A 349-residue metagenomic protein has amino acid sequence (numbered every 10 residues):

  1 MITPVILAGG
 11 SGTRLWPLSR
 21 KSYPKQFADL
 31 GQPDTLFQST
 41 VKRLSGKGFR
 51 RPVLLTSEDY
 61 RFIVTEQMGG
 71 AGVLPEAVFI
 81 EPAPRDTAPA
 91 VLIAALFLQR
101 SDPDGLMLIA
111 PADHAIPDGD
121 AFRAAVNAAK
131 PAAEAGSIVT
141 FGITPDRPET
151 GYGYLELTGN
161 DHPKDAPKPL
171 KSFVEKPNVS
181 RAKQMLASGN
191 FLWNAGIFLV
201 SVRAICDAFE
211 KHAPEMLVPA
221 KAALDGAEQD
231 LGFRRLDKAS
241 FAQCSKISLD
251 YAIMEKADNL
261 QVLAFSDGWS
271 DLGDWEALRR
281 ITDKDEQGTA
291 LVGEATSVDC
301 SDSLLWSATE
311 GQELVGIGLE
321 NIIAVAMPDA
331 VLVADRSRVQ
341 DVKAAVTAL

Functional and structural regions predicted by a protein language model:
M1-I2, F49-R50, V73-P75, D102-G105 (+8 more regions): Short coil/turn connectors at secondary-structure junctions
M1-I6, T13-P111, A115-R123, N127 (+1 more regions): Conserved N-terminal catalytic core of the sugar/cofactor nucleotidyltransferase
I6-A8, L55, L108-P111, T140-T144 (+4 more regions): Short beta-strand segments
A8, V41, S45-G48, M68 (+11 more regions): Structural signal for hydrophobic packing residues in well-ordered secondary-structure cores of soluble enzyme domains
P84-P89, R147-E149, V179-R181, W269-S270: A short acidic, often aromatic-flanked loop/helix-cap motif at beta-alpha or helix-coil junctions that lines enzyme
G119-L231, R235-F241, Q261, E310: Conserved core of the sugar-phosphate nucleotidyltransferase
V202-L349: Left-handed beta-helix
